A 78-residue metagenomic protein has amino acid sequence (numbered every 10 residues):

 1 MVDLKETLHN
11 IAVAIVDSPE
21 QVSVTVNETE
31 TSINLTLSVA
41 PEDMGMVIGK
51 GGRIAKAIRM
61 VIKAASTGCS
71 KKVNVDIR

Functional and structural regions predicted by a protein language model:
M1-M46, A57-R78: RNA-contacting regions in translation and RNA-metabolism proteins, encompassing KH/S1 modules where present
